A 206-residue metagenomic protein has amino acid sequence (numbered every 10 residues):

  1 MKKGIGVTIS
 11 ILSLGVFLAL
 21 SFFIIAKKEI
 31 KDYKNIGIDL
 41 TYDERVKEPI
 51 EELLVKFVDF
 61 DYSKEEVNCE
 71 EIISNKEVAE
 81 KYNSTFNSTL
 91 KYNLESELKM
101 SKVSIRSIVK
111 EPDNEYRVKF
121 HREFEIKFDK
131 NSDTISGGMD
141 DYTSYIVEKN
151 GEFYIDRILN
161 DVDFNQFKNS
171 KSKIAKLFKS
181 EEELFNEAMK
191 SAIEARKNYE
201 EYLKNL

Functional and structural regions predicted by a protein language model:
M1-L14: N-terminal Sec-pathway targeting helices
T8, S74-N75, I155-D156: Helix N-cap / beta->alpha transition motif
T8-S10, I24, K28-K31, I38 (+1 more regions): Intrinsically disordered, low-complexity segments of exported/surface proteins
L14-I25: Hydrophobic alpha-helical membrane-insertion segments, chiefly the h-region of N-terminal signal peptides
K28-K99, E187, S191-N205: Core segments of small alpha/beta cavity-forming domains
S88-M139, Y202: Surface-exposed, charged secondary-structure patches
I108, S144-V147: A structural signal for short hydrophobic beta-strand segments in well-ordered beta-sheet cores
G137-D140, K149, Y154-L206: Low-complexity, intrinsically disordered terminal/linker segments enriched in charged and Gly/Pro repeats
